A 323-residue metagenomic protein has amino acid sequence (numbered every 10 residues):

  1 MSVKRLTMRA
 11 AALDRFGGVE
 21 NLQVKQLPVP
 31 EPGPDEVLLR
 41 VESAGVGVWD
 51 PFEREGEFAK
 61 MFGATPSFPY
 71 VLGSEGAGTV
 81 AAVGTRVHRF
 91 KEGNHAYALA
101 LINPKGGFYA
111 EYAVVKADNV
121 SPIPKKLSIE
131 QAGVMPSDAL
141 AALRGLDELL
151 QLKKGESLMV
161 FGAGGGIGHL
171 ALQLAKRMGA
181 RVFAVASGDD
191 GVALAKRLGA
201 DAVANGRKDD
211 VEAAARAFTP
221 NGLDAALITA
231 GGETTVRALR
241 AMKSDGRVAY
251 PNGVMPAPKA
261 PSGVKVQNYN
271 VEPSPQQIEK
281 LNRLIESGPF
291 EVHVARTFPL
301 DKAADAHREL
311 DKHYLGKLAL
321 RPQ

Functional and structural regions predicted by a protein language model:
S2-L6, R40, I278-Q323: C-terminal hydrophobic helical "lid"/dimerization subdomain of Rossmann-like NAD(P)H-dependent oxidoreductases
K4-L6, G18, L27-A77: N-terminal glycine-rich beta->alpha transition that marks the start or flank of a dinucleotide-binding site
E42-S43, V83-T85, L101-I102, A163 (+1 more regions): Short, surface-exposed secondary-structure boundary micro-motifs
R54, G76-I102: A glycine-/small-residue-rich N-terminal strand-loop-strand element that serves as the cofactor-binding glycine loop
T65-S67, S74, R89, L99-G162: NAD(P)H dinucleotide-binding glycine-rich loop of Rossmann-like/cofactor-binding domains, especially the beta1-alpha1
G133-K208: Mid-domain Rossmann-like dinucleotide-binding core that forms the NAD(H)/NADP(H) cofactor-binding site
D210-P220: Short amphipathic alpha-helix with an adjacent loop that forms part of the alpha/beta core around
A230-H293, P322-Q323: Glycine-rich phosphate-binding loop and adjacent beta-alpha segment of Rossmann(oid) nucleotide-cofactor-binding
